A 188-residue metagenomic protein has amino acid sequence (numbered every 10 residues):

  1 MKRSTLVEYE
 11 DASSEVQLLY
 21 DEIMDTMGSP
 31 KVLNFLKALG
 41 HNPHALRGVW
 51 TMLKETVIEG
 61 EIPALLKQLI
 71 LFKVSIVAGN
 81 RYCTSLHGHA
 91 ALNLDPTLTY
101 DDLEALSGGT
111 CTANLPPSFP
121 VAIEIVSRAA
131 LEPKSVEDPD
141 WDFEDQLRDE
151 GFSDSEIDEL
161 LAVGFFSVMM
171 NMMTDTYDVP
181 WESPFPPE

Functional and structural regions predicted by a protein language model:
M1-E188: Hydrophobic alpha-helical segments
